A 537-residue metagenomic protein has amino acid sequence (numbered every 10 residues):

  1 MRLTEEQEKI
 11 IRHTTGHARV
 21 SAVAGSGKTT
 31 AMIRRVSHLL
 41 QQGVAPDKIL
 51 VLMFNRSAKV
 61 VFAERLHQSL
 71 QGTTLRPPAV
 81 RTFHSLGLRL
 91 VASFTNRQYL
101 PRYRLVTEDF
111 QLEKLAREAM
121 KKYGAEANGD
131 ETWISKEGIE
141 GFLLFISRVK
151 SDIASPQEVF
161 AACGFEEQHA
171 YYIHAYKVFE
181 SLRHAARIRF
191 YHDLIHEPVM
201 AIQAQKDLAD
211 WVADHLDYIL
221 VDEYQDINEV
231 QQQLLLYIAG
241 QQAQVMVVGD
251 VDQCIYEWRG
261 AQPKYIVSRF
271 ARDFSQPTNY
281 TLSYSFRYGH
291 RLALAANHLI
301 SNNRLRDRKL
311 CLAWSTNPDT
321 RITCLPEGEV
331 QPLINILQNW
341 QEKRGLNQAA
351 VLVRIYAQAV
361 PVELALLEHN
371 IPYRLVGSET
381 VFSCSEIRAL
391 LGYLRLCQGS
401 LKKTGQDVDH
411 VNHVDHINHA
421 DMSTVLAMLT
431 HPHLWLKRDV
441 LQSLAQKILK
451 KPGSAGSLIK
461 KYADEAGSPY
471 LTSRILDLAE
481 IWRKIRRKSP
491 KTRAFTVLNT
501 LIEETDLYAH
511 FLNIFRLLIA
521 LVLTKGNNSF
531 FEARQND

Functional and structural regions predicted by a protein language model:
M1-A22, S26, T30-A31, K48-L50 (+6 more regions): Accessory N-terminal region flanking or inserted into the helicase ATPase core in nucleic-acid motor proteins
M1-Y99, D210, G240, L294-N297: P-loop NTPase Walker
V44-K48, S69-P78, F94-E108, M120-I134 (+8 more regions): Short, polar/flexible loop-turn hinges at active-site or ligand-entry regions and domain interfaces
A45-A58, P78, D222, V248 (+4 more regions): Conserved RecA-like ASCE P-loop NTPase motor core of nucleic-acid helicases/translocases
L86, R272, T316-T320, K343-K491: ATPase/helicase motor core of nucleic-acid motors
L208-A209, V408-V414, G456-S457, Y508-D537: Conserved C-terminal motor-coupling region of P-loop helicases
E229-P326: Conserved RecA-like helicase ATPase core segment that couples NTP binding/hydrolysis to strand translocation
E465-L523: C-terminal extensions
